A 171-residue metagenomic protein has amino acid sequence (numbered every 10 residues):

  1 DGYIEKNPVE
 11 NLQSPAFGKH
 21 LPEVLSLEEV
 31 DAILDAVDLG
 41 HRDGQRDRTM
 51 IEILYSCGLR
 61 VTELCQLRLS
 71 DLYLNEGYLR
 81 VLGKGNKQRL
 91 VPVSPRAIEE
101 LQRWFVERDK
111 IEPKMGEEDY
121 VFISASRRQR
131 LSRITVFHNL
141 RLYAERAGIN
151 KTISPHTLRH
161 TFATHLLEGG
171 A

Functional and structural regions predicted by a protein language model:
D1-A171: Conserved catalytic core of the tyrosine transesterase superfamily
